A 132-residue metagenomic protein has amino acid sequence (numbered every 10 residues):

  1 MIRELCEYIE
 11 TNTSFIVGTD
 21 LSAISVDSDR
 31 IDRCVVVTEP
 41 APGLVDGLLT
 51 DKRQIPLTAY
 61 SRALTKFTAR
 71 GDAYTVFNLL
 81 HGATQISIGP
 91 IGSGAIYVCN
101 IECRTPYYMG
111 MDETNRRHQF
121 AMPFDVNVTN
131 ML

Functional and structural regions predicted by a protein language model:
M1-L49, A83-Y97: Small/polar-rich, solvent-exposed N-terminal microdomains that initiate assembly or binding
E4, T68-G71: Generic recognition of short, well-ordered alpha-helical interface segments
I9, D72-N78: Short amphipathic alpha-helices in soluble, non-transmembrane regions that often serve as interface/regulatory elements
C34-V35, I55, C99, M122: A broad, low-specificity signal marking well-ordered, structured residues that form hydrophobic/aromatic
L44-G47, L64, T129-L132: Short, cysteine-centered beta-strand-loop-beta hairpins and adjacent loop/turn segments enriched in charged/polar
V45-D51, E113-R116: Short glycine/proline-enriched loop/turn "hinge" motifs that connect secondary-structure elements and lie
D51-A69, V76, R117-V128: Oligomerization/assembly interface segments of phage tail-like spikes and tubes
H81-M131: Acidic-leaning, charged glycine-interspersed low-complexity segments
